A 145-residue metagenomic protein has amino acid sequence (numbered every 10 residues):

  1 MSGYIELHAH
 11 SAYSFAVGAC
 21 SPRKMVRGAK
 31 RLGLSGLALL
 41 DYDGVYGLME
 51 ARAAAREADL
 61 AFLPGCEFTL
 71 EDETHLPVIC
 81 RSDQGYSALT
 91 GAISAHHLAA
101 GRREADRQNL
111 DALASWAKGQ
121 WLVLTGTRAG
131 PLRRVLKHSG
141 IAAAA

Functional and structural regions predicted by a protein language model:
M1-A145: Phosphodiester-processing cores and adjacent nucleic acid-binding clamps
